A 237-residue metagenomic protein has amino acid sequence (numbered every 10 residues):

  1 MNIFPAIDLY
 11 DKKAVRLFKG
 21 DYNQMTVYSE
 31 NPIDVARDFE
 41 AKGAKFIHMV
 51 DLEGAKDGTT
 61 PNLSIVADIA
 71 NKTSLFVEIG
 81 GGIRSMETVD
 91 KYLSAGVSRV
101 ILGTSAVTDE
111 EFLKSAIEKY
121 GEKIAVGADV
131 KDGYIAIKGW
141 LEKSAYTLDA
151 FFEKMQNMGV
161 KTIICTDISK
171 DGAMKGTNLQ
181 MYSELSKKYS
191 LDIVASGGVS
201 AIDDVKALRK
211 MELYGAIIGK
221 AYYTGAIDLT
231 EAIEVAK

Functional and structural regions predicted by a protein language model:
D8, F39, I47, Y92 (+4 more regions): Conserved, mostly hydrophobic/aromatic
K12-V15, K19-N23, S98-D171: Conserved anion-binding
F46-N62, T104, C165-K175: Glycine-rich, proline-tolerant flexible connector loops at the mouths of alpha/beta enzymes
H48-D51, E78, I101-L102, A125 (+2 more regions): Conserved beta-strand positions in the central sheet of alpha/beta enzyme cores
H48-L93, L179-S183: N-terminal active-site wall of soluble small-molecule enzyme domains
T60-A67, E110, L141-A150, K175-S183: Charged helix-capping and loop-helix junction motifs
V77-G96, Q180-G215: Catalytic cores of alpha/beta
S94-F112, G197-A201, L213-L229: Glycine-rich phosphate-binding active-site loops on the catalytic face of alpha/beta enzymes
